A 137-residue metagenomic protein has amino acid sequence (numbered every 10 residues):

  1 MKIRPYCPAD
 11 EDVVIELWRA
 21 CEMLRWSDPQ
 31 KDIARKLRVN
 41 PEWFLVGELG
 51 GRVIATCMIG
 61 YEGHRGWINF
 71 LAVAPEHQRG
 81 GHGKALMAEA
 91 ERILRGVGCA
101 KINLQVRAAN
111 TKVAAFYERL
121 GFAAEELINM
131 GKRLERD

Functional and structural regions predicted by a protein language model:
M1-K2: Extreme N-terminal starter segment of soluble prokaryotic enzymes
P5-F70, A74, A88-E89, I93 (+3 more regions): Acetyl-CoA-dependent GNAT
A74-G80, A108-A109: Active-site acidic-Proline motif in GNAT/NAT acetyltransferases
H77, G81-E89: Conserved acetyl-CoA pyrophosphate-binding loop and the N-cap/start of the following alpha-helix in GNAT-like
G80, G96-A100: Short coil/turn segments at alpha/beta junctions that flank glycine-rich nucleotide-binding fingerprints
L104-V113, G131-R136: Conserved beta-strand-loop-alpha-helix junction that forms the acyl-donor binding cleft
Y117, F122: Conserved active-site tyrosine of GNAT-family acetyltransferases
